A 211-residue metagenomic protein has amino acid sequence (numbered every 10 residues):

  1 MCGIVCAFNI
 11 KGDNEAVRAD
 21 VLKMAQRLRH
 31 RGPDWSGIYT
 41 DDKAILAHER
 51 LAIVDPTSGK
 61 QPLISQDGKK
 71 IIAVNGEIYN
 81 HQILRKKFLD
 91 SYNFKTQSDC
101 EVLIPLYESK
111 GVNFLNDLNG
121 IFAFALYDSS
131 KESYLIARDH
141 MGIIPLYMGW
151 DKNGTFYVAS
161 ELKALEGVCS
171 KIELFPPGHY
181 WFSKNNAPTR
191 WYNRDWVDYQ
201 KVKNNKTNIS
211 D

Functional and structural regions predicted by a protein language model:
M1-D211: Cysteine-centered catalytic environments shared across enzyme families
